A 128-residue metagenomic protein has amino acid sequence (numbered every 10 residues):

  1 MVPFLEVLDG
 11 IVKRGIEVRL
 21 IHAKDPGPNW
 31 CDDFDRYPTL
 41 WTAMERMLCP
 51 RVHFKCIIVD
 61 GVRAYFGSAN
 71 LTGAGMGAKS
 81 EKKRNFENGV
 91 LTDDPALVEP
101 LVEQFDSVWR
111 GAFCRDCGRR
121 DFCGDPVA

Functional and structural regions predicted by a protein language model:
M1-A128: PLD/PLD-like phosphodiesterase catalytic module centered on the HKD motif
